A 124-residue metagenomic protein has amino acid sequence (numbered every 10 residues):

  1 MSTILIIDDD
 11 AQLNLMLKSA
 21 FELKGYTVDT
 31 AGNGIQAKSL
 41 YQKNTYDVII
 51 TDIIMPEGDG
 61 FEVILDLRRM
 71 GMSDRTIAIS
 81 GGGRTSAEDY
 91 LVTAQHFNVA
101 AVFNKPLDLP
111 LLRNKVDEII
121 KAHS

Functional and structural regions predicted by a protein language model:
A11-D29, F97: Two-component/phosphorelay signaling modules centered on CheY-like receiver
T30-S39, G60: Helix N-cap/capping motif at the beta->alpha junctions
S39, F61-D74: Short amphipathic alpha-helix used as the core "switch/output" element in two-component signaling
D52: Active-site residues of response regulator receiver
M55: Receiver (REC) domain active-site loop signature in two-component systems and cognate sites in sensor histidine kinases
E62, G83-F103: Alpha4 helix (beta4-alpha4-beta5 surface) of REC/receiver domains from two-component response regulators
S73-S86: A short, hydrophobic beta-strand element within the central beta-sheet of small alpha/beta folds
N104-I120: C-terminal output helix
